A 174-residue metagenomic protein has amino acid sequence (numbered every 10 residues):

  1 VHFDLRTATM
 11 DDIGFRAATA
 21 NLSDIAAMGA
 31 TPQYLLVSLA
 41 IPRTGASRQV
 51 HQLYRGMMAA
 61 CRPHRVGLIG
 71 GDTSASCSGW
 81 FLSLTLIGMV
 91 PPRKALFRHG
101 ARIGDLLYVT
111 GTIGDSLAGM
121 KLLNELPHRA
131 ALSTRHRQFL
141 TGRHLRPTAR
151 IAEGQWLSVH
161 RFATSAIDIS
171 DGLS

Functional and structural regions predicted by a protein language model:
V1-S174: Helix-biased detector of long, well-ordered alpha-helical tracts
